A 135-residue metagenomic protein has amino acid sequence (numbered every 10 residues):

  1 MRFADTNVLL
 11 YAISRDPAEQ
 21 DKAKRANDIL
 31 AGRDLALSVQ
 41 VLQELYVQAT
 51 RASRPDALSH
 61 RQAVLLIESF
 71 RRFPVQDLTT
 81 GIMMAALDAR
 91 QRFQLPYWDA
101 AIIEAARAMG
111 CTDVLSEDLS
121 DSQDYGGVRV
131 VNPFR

Functional and structural regions predicted by a protein language model:
M1, I103-R135: Acidic, PIN/NYN-like endoribonuclease modules and their adjacent C-terminal/linker elements
M1-L37, A52-R61, L65: Short, well-structured N-terminal submotif of metal-dependent ribonuclease cores
L10-S14, A49-S53, R71-P74, R90: Short amphipathic alpha-helical interaction patches enriched in hydrophobic/aromatic residues with interspersed Lys/Arg
L37-Q40, S116: Substrate-recognition element of Asp-dependent hydrolases with the DxDx(T/V) motif
V41-L42, Q62, I82, I102: Short, conserved alpha-helical segments within structured domains
R72-V114: Active-site neighborhoods of divalent-metal-dependent phosphate/nucleic-acid chemistry enzymes
